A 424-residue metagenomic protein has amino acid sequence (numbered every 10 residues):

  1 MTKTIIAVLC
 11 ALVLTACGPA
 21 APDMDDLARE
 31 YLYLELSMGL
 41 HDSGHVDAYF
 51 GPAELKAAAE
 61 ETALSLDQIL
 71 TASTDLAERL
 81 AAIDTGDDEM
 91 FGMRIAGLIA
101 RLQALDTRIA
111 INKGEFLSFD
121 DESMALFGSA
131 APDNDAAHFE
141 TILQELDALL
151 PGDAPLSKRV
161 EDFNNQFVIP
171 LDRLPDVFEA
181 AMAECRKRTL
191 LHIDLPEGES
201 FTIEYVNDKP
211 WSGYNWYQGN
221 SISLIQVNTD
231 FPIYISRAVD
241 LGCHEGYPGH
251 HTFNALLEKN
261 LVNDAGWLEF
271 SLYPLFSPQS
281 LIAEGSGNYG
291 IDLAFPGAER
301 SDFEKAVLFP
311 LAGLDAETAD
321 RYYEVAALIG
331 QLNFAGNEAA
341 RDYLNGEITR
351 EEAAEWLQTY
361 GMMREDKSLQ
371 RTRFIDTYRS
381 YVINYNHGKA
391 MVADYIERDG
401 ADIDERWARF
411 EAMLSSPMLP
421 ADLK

Functional and structural regions predicted by a protein language model:
M1-V8: Sec-dependent signal peptide recognition, specifically the positively charged N-region followed immediately by
L9-C10, G290: A ubiquitous, low-specificity "background" feature that marks scattered single residues across proteins without
V13-A16: C-terminal motif of bacterial Sec signal peptides marking the signal peptidase cleavage site
P19-K424: N-terminal maturation segment of proteins
